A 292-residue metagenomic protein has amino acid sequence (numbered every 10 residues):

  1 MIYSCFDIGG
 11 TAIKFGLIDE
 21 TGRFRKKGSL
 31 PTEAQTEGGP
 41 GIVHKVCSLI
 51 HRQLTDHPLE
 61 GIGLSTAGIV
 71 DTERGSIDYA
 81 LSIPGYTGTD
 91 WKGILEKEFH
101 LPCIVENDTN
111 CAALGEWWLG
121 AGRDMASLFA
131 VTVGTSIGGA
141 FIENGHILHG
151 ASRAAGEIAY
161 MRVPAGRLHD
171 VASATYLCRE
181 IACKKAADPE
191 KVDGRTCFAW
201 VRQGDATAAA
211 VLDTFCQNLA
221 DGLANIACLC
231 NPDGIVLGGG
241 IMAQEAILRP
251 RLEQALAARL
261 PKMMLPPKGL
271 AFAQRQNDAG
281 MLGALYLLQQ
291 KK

Functional and structural regions predicted by a protein language model:
M1-G61, T72-S76, G93-L101, G115-M125 (+1 more regions): ATP-binding/phosphotransfer module of carbohydrate and carboxylate kinases, centering on a glycine-rich
K27-L30, L81, A151: Short hydrophobic alpha-helix segments
T32-A34, G85-Y86, A155-E157: A short acidic/small-residue loop/turn micro-motif
A67-V70, G134-S136, I241: Short glycine-rich anion-binding loops that position phosphate/pyrophosphate groups of nucleotides and phosphorylated
S76-T87: A charged helix-plus-loop insertion that forms the helical arch/lid used to bind and gate nucleic-acid substrates
C103-N107: General beta-strand structural signal in soluble alpha/beta enzymes
R123-T175: Glycine-rich phosphate-binding loop of actin/hexokinase-like ATP-binding domains
